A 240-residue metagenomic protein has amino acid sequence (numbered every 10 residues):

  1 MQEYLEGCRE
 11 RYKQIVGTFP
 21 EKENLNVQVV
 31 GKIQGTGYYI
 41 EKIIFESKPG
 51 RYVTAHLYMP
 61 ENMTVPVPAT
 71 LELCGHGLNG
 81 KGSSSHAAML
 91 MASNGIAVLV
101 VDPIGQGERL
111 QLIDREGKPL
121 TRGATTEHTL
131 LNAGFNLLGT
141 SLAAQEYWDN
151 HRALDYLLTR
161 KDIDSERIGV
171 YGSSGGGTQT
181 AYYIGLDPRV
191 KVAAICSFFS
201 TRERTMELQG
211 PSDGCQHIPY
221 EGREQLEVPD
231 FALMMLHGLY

Functional and structural regions predicted by a protein language model:
M1-Y58: Non-catalytic accessory segments flanking enzyme active sites
V65-T159, S200-Q209: Cap/lid segment of the alpha/beta-hydrolase catalytic domain
P66-A69, N94-A97, D164-R167, P188-V192 (+1 more regions): Loop/turn elements at helix/coil->beta-strand transitions in domains of secreted/extracellular proteins
M89, A181-Y182, L233: Alpha-helical segments flanking ligand/cofactor-binding loops in enzyme cores
D102, Y171, C196-S197: Alpha/beta-hydrolase-fold catalytic nucleophile elbow
T129-L130, N136-L137, R152, K191-G238: Mobile cap/lid helix-loop segments that gate and shape the active-site cleft of serine hydrolases
N150, L157, G177-P188: Short glycine-enriched nucleophile-adjacent loop and the immediately C-terminal alpha-helix near the catalytic center
D162-S174: Alpha/beta-hydrolase fold nucleophile elbow
